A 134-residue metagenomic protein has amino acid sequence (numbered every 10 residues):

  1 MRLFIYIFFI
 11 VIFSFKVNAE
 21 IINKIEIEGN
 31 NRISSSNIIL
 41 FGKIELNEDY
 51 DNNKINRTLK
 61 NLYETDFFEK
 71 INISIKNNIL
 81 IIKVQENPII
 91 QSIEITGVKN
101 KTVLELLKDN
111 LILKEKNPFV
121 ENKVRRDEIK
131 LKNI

Functional and structural regions predicted by a protein language model:
L3, T65-N77: Short, well-structured beta-strand/strand-turn elements
L3-K16: Sec-dependent N-terminal signal peptides
V17-E28: Cleaved targeting-peptide boundary
E26-F67, V98-I134: Periplasmic/extracytosolic POTRA-like scaffold domains at the N-termini of outer-membrane and outer-envelope
N78-L80, I129: Beta-strand-connecting loop/turn residues
I81-I89: Conserved "repeat-terminator" motif of extracellular CCP/Sushi domains
I90-G97: Disulfide-bonded cysteine-rich modules in secreted/extracellular proteins, activating on the conserved Cys frameworks
